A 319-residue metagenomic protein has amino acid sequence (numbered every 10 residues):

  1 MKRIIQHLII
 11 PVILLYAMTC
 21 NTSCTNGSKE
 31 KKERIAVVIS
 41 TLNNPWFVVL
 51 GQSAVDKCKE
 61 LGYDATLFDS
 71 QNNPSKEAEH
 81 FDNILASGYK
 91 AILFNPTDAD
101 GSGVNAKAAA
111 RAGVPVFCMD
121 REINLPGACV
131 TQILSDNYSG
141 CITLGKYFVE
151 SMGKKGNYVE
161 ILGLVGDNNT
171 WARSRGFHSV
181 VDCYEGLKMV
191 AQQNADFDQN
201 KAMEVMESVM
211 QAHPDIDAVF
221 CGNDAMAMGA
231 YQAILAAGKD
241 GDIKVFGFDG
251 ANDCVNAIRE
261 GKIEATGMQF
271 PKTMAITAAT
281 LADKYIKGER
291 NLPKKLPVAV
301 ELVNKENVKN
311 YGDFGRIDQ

Functional and structural regions predicted by a protein language model:
M1-R34, K107-V114, Q319: Short, low-complexity disordered leader/linker segments with a strong preference for bacterial N-terminal type II
R34-L61, A65-N83, S87-Y89, N95-A99 (+3 more regions): Extracytoplasmic "Venus flytrap"
A36-V38, T66-F68, L93-N95, P115-D120 (+6 more regions): Structural recognition of the beta-strand scaffold that forms the well-ordered cores of secreted hydrolase catalytic
W46-Y63, G140-L144, N168-L187, K201 (+3 more regions): Short, solvent-exposed amphipathic alpha-helices that sit in or adjacent to ligand/effector-binding or catalytic
E77, I133-Y158, W171-A172, K201-M203 (+2 more regions): Hydrophobic alpha-helical segments within soluble ligand-binding/sensing domains
F94-A110, F177, A191, A195-N256: Hydrophobic alpha-helical
A99-S139, E150, N157, G163 (+3 more regions): Flexible loop/hinge segments that line or gate small-molecule binding clefts
I161-N169, V180-V181, F270-Q319: Hinge/cleft segment of the Venus flytrap/periplasmic-binding protein
